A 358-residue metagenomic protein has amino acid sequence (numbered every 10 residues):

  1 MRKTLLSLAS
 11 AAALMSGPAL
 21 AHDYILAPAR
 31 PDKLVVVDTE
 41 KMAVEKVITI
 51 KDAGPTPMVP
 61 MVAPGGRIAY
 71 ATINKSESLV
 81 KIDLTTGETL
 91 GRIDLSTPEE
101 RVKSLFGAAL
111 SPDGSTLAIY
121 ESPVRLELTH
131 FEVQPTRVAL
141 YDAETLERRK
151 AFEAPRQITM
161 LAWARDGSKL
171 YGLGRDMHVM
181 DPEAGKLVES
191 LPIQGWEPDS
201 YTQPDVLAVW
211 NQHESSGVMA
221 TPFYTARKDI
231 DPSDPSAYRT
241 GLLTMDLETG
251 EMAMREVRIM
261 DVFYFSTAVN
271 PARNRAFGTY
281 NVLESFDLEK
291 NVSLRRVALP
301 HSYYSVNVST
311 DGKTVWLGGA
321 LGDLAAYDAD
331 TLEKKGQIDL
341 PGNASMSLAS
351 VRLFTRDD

Functional and structural regions predicted by a protein language model:
M1-L8: Bacterial N-terminal signal peptides that target proteins for export
A9-D358: Predominantly soluble domains enriched in secretory-pathway, periplasmic, or organellar proteins
